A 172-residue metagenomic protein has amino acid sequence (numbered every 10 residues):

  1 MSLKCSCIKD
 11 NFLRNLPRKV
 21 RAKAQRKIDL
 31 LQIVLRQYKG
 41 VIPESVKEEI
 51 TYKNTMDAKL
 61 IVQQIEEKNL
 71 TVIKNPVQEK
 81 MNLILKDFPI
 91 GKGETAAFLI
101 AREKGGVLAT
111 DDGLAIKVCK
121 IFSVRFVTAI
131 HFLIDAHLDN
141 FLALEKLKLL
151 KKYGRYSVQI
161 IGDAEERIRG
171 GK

Functional and structural regions predicted by a protein language model:
S2-G106, G113, I121, E145-K152 (+1 more regions): Active-site-proximal, substrate-binding regions of enzyme catalytic domains and RNA-binding/basic surfaces
K39-I42, R125-F132: Short hydrophobic/aromatic-enriched beta-strand-loop microsegments
V107-T110, V127-T128: Short hydrophobic alpha-helical runs that function as membrane-insertion/retention elements
G113-L114, H131: Short, ordered loop/turn segments at secondary-structure junctions
V118: A glycine-rich beta-strand to alpha-helix segment that forms a phosphate/ribose-binding loop at ligand/cofactor sites
S123-F126, L142-L144: Short low-complexity, flexible loop/linker segments enriched in glycine and/or proline with clustered acidic
A136-D139: Short, flexible loop segments at boundaries between secondary-structure elements
